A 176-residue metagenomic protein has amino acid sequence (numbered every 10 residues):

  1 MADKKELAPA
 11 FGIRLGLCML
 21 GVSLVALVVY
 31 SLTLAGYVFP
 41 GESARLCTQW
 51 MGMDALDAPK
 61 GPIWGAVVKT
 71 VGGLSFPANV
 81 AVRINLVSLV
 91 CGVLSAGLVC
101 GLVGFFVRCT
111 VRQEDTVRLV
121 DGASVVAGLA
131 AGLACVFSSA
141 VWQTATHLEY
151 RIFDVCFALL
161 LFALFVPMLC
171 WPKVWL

Functional and structural regions predicted by a protein language model:
M1-R14, F106-S124, V174: Membrane-interfacial, low-structure loops and terminal tails that flank and connect transmembrane helices in multi-pass
F11-G41, M51, C135-F137: Transmembrane signal-anchor helices characteristic of membrane glycosylation enzymes that use polyprenol
G41, A140-F153: Short acidic/glycine- and proline-prone juxtamembrane loop motifs at membrane-interface regions of multi-pass membrane
M51, F137, V141, F153-K173: Specific aromatic-rich, kink-prone transmembrane helix
M51-G52, L56-V90, G97: Short hydrophobic/aromatic helix or loop-helix immediately within or flanking a transmembrane segment in polytopic
G52, G132, W175-L176: Membrane-interface alpha helices of multi-pass inner-membrane proteins
L86-R118, L159-P167: Transmembrane-helix motifs of polytopic, lipid-linked glycan transferases
G128-V136: Short helix- or helix-capping micro-motifs that position conserved polar/aromatic residues at function-defining sites
